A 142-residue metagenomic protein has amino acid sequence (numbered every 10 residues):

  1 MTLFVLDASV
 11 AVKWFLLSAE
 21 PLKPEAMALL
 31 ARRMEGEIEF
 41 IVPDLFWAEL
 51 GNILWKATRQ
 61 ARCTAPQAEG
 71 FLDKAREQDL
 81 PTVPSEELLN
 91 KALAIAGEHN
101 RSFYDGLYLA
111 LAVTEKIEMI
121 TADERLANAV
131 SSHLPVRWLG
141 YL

Functional and structural regions predicted by a protein language model:
M1-L3, R101, L109-L142: Acidic, PIN/NYN-like endoribonuclease modules and their adjacent C-terminal/linker elements
M1-L45, A57-P66, G70: Short, well-structured N-terminal submotif of metal-dependent ribonuclease cores
V10-A11, F46, E87-L88, Y108 (+1 more regions): Alpha-helix capping/helix-boundary segments
K13-F15, I53, A129: Residues that scaffold the ATP/ADP-binding catalytic core of kinase and kinase-like folds
E37-F40, L80, T114-E118: Short active-site oxyanion
P43, Y104, A122: Replace "coordinates the UDP/GDP/TDP-sugar" with "coordinates nucleotide-activated sugar donors
D44-W47, Q67-E98: Acidic catalytic patch
